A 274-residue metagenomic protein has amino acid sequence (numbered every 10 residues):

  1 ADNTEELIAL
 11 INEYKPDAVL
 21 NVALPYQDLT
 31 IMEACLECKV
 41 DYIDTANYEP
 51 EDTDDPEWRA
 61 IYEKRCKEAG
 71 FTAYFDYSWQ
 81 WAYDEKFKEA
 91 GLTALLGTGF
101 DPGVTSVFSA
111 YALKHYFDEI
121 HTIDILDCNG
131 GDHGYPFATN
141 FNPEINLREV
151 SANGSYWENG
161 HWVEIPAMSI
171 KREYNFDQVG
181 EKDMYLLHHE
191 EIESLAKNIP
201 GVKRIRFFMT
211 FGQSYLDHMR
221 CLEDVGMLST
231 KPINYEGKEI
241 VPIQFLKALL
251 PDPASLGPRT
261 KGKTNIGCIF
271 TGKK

Functional and structural regions predicted by a protein language model:
D2-P16, A23, Q27: Conserved Rossmann-fold cofactor-binding substructure of NAD(P)-dependent oxidoreductases
T4-E6, P102-G103, S214-Y215: A short acidic, often aromatic-flanked loop/helix-cap motif at beta-alpha or helix-coil junctions that lines enzyme
I8, M32, E63, D84 (+2 more regions): Short glycine-/small-residue-rich flexible loop motifs, especially phosphate/cofactor-binding loops
D17-A18, D41: Structural motif
N21-V22, Y74, D183-L186: Residue-level marker of alpha-helix boundaries and capping positions
P25-P143: Glycine-/Pro-rich loop/turn segments that contact NAD(P) or position catalytic residues in Rossmann-like domains
K114-K274: C-terminal catalytic/substrate-binding lobe primarily of soluble NAD(P)-dependent oxidoreductases
